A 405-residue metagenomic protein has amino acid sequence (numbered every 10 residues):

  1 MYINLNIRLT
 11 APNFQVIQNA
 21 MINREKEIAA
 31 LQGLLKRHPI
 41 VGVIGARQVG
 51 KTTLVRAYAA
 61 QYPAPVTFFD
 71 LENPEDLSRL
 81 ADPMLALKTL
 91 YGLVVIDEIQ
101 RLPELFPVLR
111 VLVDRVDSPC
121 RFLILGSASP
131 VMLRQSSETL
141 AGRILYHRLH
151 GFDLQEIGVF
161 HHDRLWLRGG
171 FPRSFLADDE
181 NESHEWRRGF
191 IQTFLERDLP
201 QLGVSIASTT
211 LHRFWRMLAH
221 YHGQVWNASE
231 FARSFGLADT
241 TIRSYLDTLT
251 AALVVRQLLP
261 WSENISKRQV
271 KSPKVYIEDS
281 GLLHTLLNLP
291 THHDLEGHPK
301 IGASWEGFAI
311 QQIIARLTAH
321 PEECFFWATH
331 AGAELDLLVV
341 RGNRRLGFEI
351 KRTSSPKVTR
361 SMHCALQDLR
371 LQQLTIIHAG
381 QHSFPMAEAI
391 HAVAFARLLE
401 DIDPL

Functional and structural regions predicted by a protein language model:
I17, E180-R344: Accessory nucleic acid-recognition modules appended to NTPase machines
A20-L35: Pre-Walker A adenine-sensing motif
V43: Hydrophobic anchor at the beta1->P-loop junction of P-loop NTPases
K51: Conserved lysine of the Walker
L54: Hydrophobic positions on the alpha1 helix immediately C-terminal to the Walker A/P-loop
F106-P130, E138: Conserved catalytic/switch belt of AAA+ P-loop NTPases
P130-L145, H161: Short regulatory helix/loop adjacent to the ATP-binding pocket of P-loop NTPases
Q381-L405: Domain-level recognition of nuclease-like catalytic cores that cleave nucleotide substrates
